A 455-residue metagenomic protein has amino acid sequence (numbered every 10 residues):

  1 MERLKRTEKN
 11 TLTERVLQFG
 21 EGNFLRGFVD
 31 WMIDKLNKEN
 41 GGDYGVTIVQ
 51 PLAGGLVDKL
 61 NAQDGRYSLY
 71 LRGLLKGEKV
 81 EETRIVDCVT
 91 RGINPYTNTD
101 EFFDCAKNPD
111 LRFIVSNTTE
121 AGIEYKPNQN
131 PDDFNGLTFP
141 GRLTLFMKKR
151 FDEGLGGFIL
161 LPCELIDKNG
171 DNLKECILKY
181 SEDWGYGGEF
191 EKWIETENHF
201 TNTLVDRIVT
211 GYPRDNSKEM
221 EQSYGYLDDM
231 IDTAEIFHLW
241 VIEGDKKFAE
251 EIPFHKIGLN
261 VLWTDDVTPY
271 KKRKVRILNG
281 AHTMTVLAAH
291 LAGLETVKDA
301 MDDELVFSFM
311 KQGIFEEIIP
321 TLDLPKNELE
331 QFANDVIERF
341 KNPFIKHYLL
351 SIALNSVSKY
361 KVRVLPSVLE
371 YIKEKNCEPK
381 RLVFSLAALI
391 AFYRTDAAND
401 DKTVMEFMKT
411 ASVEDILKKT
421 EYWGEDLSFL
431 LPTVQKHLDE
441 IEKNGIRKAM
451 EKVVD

Functional and structural regions predicted by a protein language model:
M1-D455: Substrate/ligand-engaging "lid" and interaction regions
